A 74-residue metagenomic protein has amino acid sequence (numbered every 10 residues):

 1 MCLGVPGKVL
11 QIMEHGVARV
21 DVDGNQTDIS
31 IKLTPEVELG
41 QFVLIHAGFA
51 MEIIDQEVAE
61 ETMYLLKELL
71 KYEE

Functional and structural regions predicted by a protein language model:
G4, K32, L44: Conserved beta-strand segments that form the floor/walls of ligand-binding pockets within enzyme and binding domains
P6-V9: Conserved hydrophobic positions within beta-strands
I12-V17: Short, conserved beta-turn/loop elements at beta-strand boundaries and strand-helix junctions
A18-V22: SH3/SH3-like beta-barrel fold
T27-P35: Beta-strand/loop nucleic-acid-binding surfaces
L44-E74: C-terminal structural segments of small proteins and small subunits
